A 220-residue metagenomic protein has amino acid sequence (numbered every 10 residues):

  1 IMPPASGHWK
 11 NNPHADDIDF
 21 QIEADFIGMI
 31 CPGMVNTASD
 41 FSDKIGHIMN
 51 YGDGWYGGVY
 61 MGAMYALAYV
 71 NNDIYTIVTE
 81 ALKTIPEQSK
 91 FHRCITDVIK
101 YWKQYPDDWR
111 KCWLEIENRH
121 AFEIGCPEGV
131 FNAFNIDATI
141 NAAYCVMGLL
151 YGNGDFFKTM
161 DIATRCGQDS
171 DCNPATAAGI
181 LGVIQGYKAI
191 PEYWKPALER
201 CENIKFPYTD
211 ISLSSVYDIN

Functional and structural regions predicted by a protein language model:
I1-D17, A24-M34, D43-I48, A63-G167: Accessory "access/gating" subregions that flank catalytic or transport cores
I22, G28, L213-S215: Low-complexity, compositionally biased segments
T37-A38: Substrate-binding groove/exosite segments of carbohydrate-active enzymes
M49-D53, V59-G62, A66, I140 (+1 more regions): Catalytic phosphate/nucleotide-handling subdomain of diverse soluble enzymes
